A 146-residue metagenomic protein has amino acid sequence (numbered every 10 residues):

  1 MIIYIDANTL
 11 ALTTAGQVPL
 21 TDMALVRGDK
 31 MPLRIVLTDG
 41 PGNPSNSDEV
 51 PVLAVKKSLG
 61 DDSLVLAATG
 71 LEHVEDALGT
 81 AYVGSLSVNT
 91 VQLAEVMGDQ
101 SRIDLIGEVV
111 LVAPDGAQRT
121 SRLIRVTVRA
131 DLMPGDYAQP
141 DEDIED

Functional and structural regions predicted by a protein language model:
M1-D146: Contiguous segments within soluble domain cores/interaction surfaces
